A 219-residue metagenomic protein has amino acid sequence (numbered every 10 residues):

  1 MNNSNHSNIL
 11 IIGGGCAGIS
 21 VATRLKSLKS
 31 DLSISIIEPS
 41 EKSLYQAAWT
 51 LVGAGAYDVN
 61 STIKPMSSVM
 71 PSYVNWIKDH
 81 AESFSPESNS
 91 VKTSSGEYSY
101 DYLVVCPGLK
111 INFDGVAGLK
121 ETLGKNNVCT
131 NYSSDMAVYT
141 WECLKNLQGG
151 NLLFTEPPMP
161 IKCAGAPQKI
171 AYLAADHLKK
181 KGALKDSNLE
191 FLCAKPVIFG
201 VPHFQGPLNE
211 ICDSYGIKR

Functional and structural regions predicted by a protein language model:
M1-S7, N75-K169, L173-G182: FAD-binding core/adjacent interface of flavoenzyme oxidoreductases
N2-N75, P158-P202: Beta1-alpha1 glycine-rich phosphate/pyrophosphate-binding loop at the start of Rossmann-like nucleotide-binding domains
A22, M66-S67, W141-L144, L208-N209: Short amphipathic alpha-helical segments and helix-helix/interface helices
S33, V74, N151-L152, G216-R219: Secondary-structure boundary/capping signal
M66-P71, L119-L123, N209-S214: Short, conserved catalytic or adaptor-binding loops enriched in Gly and charged residues
E82-S85, N89, K195-Q205: Short secondary-structure transition/capping segments
H203-R219: A glycine-rich helix N-cap at a beta->alpha junction
